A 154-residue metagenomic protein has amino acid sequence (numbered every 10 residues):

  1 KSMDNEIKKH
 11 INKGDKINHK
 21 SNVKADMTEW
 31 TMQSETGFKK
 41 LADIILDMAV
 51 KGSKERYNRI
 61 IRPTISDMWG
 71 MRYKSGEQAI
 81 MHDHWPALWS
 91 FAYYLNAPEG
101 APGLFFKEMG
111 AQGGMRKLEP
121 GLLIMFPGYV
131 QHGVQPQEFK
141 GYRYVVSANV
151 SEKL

Functional and structural regions predicted by a protein language model:
K1-I60: Non-heme Fe(II)/2-oxoglutarate
R62-P136, G141-K153: Catalytic core of non-heme Fe(II) oxygenases with the double-stranded beta-helix
